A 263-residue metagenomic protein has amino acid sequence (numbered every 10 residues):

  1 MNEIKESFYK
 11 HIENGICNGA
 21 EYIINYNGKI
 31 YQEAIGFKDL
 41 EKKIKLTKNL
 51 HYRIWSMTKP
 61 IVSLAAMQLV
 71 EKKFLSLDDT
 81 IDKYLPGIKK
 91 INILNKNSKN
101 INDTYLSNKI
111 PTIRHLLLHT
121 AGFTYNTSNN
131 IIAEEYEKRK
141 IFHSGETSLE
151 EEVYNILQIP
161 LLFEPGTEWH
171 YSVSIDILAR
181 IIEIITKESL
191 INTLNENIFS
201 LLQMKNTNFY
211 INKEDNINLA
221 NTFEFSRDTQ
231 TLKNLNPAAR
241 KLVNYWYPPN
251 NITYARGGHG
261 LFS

Functional and structural regions predicted by a protein language model:
M1-I54, F74, I93-N102: Short, conserved catalytic-motif segment at the N-terminal edge
I4-Y9, N27-G28, R53-I81, I175-E183: Active-site SXXK
G19, S76-T80, S189-T193: Alpha-helix N-cap and coil->helix boundary residues
G19-E21, T80, E168, N208: Residues at or immediately flanking beta-strands
Q32, I91-S263: Short, surface-exposed loop or secondary-structure junction motifs that flank catalytic or metal-binding residues
M67, L77, G87, I101-D103: Active-site-adjacent, His/Asp/Glu-enriched structural segments that form or flank metal-binding and acid/base networks
D82-I91: Acidic helix-start/capping segments at beta-turn-to-alpha-helix junctions
